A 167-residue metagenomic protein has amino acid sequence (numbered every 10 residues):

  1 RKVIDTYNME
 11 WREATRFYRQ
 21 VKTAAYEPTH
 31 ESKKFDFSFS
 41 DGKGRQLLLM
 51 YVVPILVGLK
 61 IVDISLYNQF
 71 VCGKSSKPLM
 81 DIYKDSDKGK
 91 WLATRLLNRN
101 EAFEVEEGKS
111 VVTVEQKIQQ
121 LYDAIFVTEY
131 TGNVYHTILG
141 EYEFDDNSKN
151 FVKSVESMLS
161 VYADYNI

Functional and structural regions predicted by a protein language model:
R1-K34: Conserved AAA+ ATPase small/helical "lid" subdomain
W11-T15, R19, Q46, M50 (+1 more regions): Non-catalytic, well-ordered alpha-helical scaffold segments
P28-P54: Conserved C-terminal helix/linker of AAA+ ATPases
D41-L48, L66-Q69, G73-S75: Charge-enriched interaction surfaces
S76-I167: Charge-biased C-terminal accessory regions appended to nucleic-acid-, cytoskeletal NTPase
